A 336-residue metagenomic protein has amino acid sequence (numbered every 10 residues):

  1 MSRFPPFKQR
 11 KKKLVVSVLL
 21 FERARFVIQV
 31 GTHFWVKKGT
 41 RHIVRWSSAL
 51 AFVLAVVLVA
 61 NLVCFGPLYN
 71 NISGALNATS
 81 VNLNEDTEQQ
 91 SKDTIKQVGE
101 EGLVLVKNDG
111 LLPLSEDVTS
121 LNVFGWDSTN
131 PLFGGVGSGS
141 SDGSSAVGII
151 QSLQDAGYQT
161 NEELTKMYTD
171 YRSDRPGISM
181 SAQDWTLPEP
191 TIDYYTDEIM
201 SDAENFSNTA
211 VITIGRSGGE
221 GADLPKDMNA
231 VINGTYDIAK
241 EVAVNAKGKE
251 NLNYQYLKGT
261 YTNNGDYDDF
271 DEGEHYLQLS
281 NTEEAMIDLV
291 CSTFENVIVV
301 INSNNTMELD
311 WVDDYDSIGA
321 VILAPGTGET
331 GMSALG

Functional and structural regions predicted by a protein language model:
M1-G336: C-terminal non-catalytic regions of proteins with extracellular/luminal or membrane-system context
